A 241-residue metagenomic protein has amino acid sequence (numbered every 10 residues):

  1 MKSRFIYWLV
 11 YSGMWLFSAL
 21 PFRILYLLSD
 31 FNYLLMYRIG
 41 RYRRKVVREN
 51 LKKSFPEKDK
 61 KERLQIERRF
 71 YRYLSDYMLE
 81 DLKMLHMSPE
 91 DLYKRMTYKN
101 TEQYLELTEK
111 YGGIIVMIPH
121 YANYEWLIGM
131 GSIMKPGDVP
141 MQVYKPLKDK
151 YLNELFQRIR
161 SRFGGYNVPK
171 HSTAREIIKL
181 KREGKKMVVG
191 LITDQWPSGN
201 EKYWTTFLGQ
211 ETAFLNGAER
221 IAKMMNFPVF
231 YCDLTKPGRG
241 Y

Functional and structural regions predicted by a protein language model:
M1-I118, N123, N153-R158, G164: Membrane-anchoring hydrophobic helices of lipid-metabolizing enzymes
L85-Y241: Soluble catalytic domains of membrane acyltransferases
